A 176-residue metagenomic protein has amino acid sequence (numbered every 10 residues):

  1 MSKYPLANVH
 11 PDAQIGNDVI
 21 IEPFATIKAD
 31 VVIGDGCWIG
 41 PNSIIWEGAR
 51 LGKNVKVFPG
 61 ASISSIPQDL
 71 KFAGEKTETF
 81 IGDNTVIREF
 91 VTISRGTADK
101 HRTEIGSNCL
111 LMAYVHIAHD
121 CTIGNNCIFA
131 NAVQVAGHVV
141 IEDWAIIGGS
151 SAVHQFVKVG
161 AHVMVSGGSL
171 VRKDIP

Functional and structural regions predicted by a protein language model:
S2-P176: Structural signal for interior beta-strand "rungs" in well-ordered beta-sheet cores of soluble enzyme domains
